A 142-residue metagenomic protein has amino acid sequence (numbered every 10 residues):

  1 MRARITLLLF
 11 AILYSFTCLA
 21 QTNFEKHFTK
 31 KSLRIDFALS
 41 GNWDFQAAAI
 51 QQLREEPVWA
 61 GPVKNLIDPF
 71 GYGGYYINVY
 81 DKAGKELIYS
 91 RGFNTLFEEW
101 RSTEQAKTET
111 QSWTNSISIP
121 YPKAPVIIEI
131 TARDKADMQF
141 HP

Functional and structural regions predicted by a protein language model:
R2-L9: Sec-dependent signal peptide recognition, specifically the positively charged N-region followed immediately by
L9, W43, R101, P125-I127 (+1 more regions): Residues in flexible loops and secondary-structure boundaries
A11-L13: Repetitive helical segments and hydrophobic/amphipathic motifs
S15-T17: N-terminal signal peptide c-region/cleavage motif recognized by signal peptidases
Q21-N115: N-terminal prosegments of processed precursors
T108-P142: Extended acidic/polar, glycine-enriched regions that form or flank non-catalytic beta-rich accessory modules
